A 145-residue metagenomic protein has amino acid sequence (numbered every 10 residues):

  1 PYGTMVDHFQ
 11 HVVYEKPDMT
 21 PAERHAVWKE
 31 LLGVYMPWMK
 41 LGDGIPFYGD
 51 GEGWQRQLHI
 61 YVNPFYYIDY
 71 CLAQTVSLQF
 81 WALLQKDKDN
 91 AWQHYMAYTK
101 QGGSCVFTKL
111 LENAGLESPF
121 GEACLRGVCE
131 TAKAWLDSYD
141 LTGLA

Functional and structural regions predicted by a protein language model:
G3, D7-A145: C-terminal, non-catalytic "cap/extension" segments appended to globular domains
